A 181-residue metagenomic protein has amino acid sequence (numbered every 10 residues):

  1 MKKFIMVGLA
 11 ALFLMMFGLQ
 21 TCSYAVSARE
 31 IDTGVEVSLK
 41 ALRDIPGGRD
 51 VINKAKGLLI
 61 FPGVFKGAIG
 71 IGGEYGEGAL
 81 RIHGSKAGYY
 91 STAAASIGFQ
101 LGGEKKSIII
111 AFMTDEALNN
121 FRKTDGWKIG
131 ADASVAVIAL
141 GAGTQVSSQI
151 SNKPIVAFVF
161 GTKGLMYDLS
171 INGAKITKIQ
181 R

Functional and structural regions predicted by a protein language model:
M1-L9: Bacterial N-terminal signal peptides that target proteins for export
K3-F4, T21, G78: Intrinsic disorder/low-complexity segments enriched in polar/small residues
V7, L14-S23: C-terminal segment of classical bacterial N-terminal signal peptides
A11-L12, G73: Intrinsic disorder/low-complexity segments
F13-L14, D125: Single-residue recognition of alpha-helix boundary sites
Y24-R181: Small-residue-enriched, tightly packed secondary-structure blocks
